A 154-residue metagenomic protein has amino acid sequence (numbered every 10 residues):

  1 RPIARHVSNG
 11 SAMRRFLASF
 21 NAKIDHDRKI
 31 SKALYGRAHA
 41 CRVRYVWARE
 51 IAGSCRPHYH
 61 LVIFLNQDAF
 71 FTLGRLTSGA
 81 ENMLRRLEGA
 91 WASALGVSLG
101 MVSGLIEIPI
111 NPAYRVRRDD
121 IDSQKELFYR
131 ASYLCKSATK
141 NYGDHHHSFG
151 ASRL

Functional and structural regions predicted by a protein language model:
R1-V46, I51: Signature for HUH/AEP ssDNA processing cores
V7-S8, R56-Y59, A113-I121: Short, solvent-exposed polar/charged micro-motifs at secondary-structure junctions
R44-F70: Histidine-centered divalent-metal-coordination microenvironment in nucleic-acid enzymes
Q67-L154: Catalytic "initiation/cleavage/transfer" segments centered on a nucleophilic residue and adjacent nucleic-acid-engaging
